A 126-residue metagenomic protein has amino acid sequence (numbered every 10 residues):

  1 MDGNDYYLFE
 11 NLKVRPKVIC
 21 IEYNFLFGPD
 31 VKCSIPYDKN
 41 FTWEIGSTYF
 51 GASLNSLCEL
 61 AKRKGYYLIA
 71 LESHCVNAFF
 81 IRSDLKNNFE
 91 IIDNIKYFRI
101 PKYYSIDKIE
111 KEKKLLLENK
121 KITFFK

Functional and structural regions predicted by a protein language model:
M1-W43: Active-site segment flanking the S-adenosylmethionine/decSAM binding pocket in AdoMet-dependent transferases
F25, D30-K126: Rossmann-like AdoMet/SAM-dependent catalytic core
